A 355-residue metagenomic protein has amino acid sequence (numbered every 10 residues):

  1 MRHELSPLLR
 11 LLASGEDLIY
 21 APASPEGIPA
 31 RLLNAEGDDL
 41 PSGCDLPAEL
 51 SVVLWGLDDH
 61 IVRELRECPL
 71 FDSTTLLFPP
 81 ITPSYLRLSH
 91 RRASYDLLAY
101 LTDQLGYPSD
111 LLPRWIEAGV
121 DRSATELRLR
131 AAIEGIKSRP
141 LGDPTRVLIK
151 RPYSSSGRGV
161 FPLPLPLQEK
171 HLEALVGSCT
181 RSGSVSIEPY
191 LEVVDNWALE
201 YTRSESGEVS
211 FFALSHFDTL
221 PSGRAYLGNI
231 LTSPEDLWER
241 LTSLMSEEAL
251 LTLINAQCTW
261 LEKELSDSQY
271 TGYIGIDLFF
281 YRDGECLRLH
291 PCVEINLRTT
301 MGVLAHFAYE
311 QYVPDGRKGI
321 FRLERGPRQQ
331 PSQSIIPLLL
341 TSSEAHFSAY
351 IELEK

Functional and structural regions predicted by a protein language model:
R2-L8, Y20-P140, S154-S155: Conserved N-proximal alpha/beta basic substrate-recognition cap immediately N-terminal to, or forming the N-lobe
W115, R139-P162, G183-V193, I276 (+1 more regions): ATP-grasp fold ATP-binding core
W115, R146-L172, A198, P221-L241: Glycine-rich phosphate-binding loop of ATP-grasp-fold ATP-dependent ligases
Q168, L304-R317: A short alpha/beta connector and helix-capping loop motif
H171-Y226, F279-C292: Phosphate-binding site of ATP-dependent enzymes
S182, F211-L214, G223-R288, E324-P327 (+1 more regions): A long amphipathic alpha-helix within ATP-dependent nucleotide-binding catalytic cores
L220-S222, C292-H306: Glycine-rich phosphate/pyrophosphate-binding beta-alpha loops
P314-K355: Peripheral (often C-terminal) accessory segments that flank ATP-dependent C-N-forming ligase machineries
